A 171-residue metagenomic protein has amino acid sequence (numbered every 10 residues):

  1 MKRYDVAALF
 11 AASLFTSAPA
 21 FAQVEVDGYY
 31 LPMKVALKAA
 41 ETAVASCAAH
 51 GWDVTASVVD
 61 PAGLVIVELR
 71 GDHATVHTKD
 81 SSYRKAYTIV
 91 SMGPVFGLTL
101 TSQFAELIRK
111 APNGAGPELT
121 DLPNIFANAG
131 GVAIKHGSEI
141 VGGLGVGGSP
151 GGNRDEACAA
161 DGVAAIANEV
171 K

Functional and structural regions predicted by a protein language model:
M1-A8: Bacterial N-terminal signal peptides that target proteins for export
L9-F15: Hydrophobic helical h-region of N-terminal Sec-dependent signal peptides in bacterial secretory/periplasmic proteins
S17-P19: N-terminal signal peptide c-region/cleavage motif recognized by signal peptidases
A22-K171: Flexible, solvent-exposed loop/hinge segments and secondary-structure transition points
